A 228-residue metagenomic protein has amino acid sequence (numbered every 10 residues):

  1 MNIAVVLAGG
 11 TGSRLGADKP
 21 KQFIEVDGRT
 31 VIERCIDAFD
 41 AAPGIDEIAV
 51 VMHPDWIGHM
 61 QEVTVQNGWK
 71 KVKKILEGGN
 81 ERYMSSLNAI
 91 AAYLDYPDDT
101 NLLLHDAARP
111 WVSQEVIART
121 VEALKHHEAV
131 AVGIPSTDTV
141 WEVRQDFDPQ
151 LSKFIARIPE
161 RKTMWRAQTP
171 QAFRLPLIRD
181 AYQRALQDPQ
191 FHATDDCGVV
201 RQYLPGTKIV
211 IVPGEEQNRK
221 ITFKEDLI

Functional and structural regions predicted by a protein language model:
M1-G58: N-terminal glycine-rich phosphate-binding loop and ensuing alpha1 helix
A4-V6, V50, L104, A129-V132 (+1 more regions): Structural beta-sheet core signal
V6, I32, A89, D106 (+3 more regions): Residue-level signal for inorganic ion chemistry
L15, M60-Q61, T120, I178: Hydrophobic packing residues within well-ordered alpha-helices of enzyme cores
E33-D99, D188-P189: Conserved N-terminal catalytic core of the sugar/cofactor nucleotidyltransferase
K74, N80-F147, Q168: Conserved beta-loop-beta/alpha segment of the NTase-like Rossmann-fold superfamily that binds/positions NTPs
E142-T169, F173: Short, flexible, basic/aromatic active-site loop/helix in glycosyltransferases
M164-I228: Conserved alpha/beta core of the MobA/IspD/sugar-nucleotide pyrophosphorylase nucleotidyltransferase superfamily
